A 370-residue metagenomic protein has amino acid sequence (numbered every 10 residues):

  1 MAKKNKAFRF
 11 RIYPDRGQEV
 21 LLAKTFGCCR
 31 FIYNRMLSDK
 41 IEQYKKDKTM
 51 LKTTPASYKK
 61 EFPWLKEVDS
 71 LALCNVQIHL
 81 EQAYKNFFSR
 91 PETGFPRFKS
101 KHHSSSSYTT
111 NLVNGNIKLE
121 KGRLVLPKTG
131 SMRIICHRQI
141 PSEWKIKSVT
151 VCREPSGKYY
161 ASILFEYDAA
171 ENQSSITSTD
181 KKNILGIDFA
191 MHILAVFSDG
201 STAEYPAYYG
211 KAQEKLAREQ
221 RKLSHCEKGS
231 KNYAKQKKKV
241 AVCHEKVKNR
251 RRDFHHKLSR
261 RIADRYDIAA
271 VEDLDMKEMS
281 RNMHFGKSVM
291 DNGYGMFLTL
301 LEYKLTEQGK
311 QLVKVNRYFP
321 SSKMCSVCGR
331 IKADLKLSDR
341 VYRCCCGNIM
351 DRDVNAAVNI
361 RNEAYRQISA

Functional and structural regions predicted by a protein language model:
M1-A370: Nucleic-acid substrate recognition interfaces
